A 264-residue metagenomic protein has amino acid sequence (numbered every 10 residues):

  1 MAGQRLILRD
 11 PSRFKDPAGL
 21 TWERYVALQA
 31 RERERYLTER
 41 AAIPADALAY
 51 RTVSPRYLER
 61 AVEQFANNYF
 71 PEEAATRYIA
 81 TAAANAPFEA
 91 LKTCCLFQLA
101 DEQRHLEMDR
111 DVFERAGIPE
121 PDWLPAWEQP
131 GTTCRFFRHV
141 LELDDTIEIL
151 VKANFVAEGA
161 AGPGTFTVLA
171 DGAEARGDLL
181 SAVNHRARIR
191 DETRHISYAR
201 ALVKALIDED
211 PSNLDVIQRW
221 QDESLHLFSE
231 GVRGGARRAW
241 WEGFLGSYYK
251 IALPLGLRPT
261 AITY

Functional and structural regions predicted by a protein language model:
M1-A80, A84-K92, P119-D122, L143-D144 (+2 more regions): Terminal targeting/low-complexity segments that flank the catalytic cores of oxidoreductases
F14-P17, E59-N67, P87-R104, N154 (+1 more regions): Alpha-helical scaffold segments that form or flank carboxylate-/histidine-based iron centers
R33-L37, V151, G162-L169, A199 (+2 more regions): Hydrophobic alpha-helical core bundles mediating ligand binding, dimerization, or RNAP-core interactions
A42-I43, P71-Y78, H105, T133 (+2 more regions): Amphipathic, well-ordered alpha-helical segments in soluble domains
Y78-N85, M108, V112, V168-D171 (+1 more regions): Amphipathic, soluble alpha-helical interaction motifs
A80-A82, L96, P163-L169, R186 (+1 more regions): A structural feature that tracks compact, well-ordered secondary-structure segments with a strong bias toward
C94-R115, A187-A205, E223-E230: Alpha-helical scaffold segments in carbohydrate-active enzymes
R104, D111-R190: Active-site-proximal alpha-helical scaffolds that flank and shape metal-associated catalytic sites
